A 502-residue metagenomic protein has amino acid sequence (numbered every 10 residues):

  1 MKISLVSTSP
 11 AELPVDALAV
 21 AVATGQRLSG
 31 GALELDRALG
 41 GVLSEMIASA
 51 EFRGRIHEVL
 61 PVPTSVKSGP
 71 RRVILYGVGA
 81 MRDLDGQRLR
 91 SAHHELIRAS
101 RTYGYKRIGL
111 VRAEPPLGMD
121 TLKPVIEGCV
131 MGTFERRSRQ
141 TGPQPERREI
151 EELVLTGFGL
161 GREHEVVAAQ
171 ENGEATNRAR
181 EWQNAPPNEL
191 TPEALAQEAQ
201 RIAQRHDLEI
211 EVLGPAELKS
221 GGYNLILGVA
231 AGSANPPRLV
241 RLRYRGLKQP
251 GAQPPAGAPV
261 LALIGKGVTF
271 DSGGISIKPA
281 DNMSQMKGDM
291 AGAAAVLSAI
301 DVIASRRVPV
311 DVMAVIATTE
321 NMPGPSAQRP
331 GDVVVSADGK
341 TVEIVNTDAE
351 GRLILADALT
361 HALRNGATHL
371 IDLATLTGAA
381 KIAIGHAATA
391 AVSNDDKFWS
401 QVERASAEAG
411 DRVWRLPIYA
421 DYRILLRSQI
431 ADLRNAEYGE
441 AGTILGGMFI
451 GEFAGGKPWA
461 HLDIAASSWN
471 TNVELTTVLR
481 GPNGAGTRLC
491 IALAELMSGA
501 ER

Functional and structural regions predicted by a protein language model:
M1-G267: Short amphipathic alpha-helical segment within the helicase RecA-like ATPase core that mediates nucleic-acid
E51-F52, A196-R502: A generic structural signal for tightly packed, nonpolar segments enriched in small/aliphatic residues
